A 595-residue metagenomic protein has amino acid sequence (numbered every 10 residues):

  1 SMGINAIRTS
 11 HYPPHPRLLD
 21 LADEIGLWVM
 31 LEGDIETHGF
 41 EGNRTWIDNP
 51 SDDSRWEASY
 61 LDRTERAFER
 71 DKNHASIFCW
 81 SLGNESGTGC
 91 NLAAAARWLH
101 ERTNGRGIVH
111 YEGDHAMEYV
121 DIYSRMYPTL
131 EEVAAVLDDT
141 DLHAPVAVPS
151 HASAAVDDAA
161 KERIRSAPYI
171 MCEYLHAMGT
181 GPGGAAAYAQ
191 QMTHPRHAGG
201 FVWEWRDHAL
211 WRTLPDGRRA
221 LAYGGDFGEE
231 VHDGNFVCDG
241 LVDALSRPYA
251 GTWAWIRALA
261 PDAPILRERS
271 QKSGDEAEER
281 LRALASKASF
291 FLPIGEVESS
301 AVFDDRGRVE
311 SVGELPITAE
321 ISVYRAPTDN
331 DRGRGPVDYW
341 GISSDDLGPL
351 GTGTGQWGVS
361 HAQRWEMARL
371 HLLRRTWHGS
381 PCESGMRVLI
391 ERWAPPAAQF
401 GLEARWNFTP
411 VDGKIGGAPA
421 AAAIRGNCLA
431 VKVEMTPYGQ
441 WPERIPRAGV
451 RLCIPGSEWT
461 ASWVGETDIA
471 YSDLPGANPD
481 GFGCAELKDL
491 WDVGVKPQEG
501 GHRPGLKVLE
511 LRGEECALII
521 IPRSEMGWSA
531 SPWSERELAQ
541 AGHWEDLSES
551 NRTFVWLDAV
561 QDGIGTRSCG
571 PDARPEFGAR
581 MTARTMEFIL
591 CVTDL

Functional and structural regions predicted by a protein language model:
S1-R282: Extended substrate-binding grooves/exosites of carbohydrate-active enzymes
E278-L595: Beta-strand/loop-rich accessory regions of lumenal/periplasmic or secreted enzymes, predominantly carbohydrate-active
